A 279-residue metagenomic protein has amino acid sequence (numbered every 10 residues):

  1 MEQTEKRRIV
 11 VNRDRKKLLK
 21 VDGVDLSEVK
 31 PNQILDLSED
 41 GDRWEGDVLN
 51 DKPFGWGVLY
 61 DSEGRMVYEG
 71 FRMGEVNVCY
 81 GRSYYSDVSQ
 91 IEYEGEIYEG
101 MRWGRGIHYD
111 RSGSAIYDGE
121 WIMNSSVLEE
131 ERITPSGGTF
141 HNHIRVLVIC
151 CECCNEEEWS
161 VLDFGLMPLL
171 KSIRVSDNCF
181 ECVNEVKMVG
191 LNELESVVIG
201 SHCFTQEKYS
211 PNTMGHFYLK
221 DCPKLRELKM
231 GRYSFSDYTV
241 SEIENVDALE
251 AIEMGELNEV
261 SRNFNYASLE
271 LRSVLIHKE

Functional and structural regions predicted by a protein language model:
E2-K30, S125-C153: N-terminal capping/linker segments that flank leucine-rich repeat
K20-S27, R43-P53, V67-V78, E92-W103 (+1 more regions): Conserved anchor residues at repeat-unit boundaries in beta-strand-based tandem repeats, strongest for the MORN repeat
T134-F140, S160-L166, V186-G190, F217-K220 (+3 more regions): Leucine-rich repeat
G137-E185, L191, F204-E207: LRR N-terminal entry segment and analogous cap-like coil->beta motifs
I144, W159, L170, V183 (+8 more regions): Conserved hydrophobic position(s) of the canonical leucine-rich repeat
I199-H216, G255-E270: Acidic/polar low-complexity surface segments
